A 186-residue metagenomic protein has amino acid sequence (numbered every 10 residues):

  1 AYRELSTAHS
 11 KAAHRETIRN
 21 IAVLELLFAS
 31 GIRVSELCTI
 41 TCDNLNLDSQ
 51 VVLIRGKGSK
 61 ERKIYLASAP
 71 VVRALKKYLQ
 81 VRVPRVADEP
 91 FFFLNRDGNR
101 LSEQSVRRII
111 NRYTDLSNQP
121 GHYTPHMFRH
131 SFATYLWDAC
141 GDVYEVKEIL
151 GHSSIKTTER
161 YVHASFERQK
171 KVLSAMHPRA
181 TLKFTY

Functional and structural regions predicted by a protein language model:
A1-Y186: Conserved catalytic core of the tyrosine transesterase superfamily
